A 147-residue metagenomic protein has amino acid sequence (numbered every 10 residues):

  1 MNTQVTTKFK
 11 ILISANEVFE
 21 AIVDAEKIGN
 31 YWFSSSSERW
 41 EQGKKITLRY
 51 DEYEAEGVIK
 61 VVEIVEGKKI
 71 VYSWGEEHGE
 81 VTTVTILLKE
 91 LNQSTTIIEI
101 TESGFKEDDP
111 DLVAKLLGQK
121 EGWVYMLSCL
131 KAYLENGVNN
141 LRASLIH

Functional and structural regions predicted by a protein language model:
M1-S37: Hydrophobic ligand-binding cavity/cleft-lining segments
N2-K8, K45, E56, K69 (+2 more regions): Intrinsic-disorder/low-complexity, polar/charged segments enriched in Ser/Thr/Lys/Arg/Asp/Glu/Gln
T7-F9, V58-E63, T82-E90: Hydrophobic/aromatic beta-strand elements that line small-molecule binding cavities or substrate pockets in beta-rich
A15-N16, V62-G67, L87-I97: A short, structured loop/turn motif at beta-sheet edges
V18-I22, I28, I46, V61 (+4 more regions): Hydrophobic pocket/interface hotspot
S35-E76: Glycine-rich portal/gate segments that line the openings of hydrophobic small-molecule binding cavities
E77-Y125, L141-A143: Beta-strand/loop substructures that line and gate deep hydrophobic ligand-binding cavities in soluble
A132-H147: Short, highly charged C-terminal tails/helix-capping segments
